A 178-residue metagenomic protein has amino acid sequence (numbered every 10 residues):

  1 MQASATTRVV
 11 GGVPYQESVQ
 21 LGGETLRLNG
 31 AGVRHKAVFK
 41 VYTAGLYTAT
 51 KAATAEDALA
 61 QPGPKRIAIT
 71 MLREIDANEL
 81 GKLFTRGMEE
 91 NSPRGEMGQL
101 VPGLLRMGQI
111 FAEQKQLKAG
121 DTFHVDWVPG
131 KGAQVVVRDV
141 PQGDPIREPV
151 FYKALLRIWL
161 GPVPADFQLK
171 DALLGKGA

Functional and structural regions predicted by a protein language model:
A3-Q61: N-terminal secretory signal peptides
L26, Q142-G143: Short, isolated positions in well-ordered beta-strands
A52-G130: Mid-length scaffold segments of soluble, non-membrane domains
R86-P93, R157-G161, L174: Short, intrinsically disordered, mixed-charge
V137-V140: Short strand-turn-strand beta-turns centered on an Asx-Gly dipeptide
D144-L169: Flexible glycine-rich active-site/ligand-binding loops centered on an Asp-His dyad
F167-A178: Cysteine/selenocysteine-centered motifs that mediate thiol-based redox chemistry or coordinate metal-sulfur cofactors
